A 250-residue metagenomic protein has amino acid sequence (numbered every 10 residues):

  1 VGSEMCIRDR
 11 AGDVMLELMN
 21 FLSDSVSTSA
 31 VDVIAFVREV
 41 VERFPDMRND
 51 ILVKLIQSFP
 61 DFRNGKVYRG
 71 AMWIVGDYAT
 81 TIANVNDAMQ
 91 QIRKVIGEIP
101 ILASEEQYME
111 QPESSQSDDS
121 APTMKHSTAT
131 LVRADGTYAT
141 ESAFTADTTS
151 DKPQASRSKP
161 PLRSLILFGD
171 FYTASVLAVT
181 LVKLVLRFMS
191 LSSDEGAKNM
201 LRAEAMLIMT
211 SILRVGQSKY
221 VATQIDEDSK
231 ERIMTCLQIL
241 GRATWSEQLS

Functional and structural regions predicted by a protein language model:
G2-I7: Short, small-residue-biased leader/transition segments that mark boundaries at the very start of proteins
R10-V14, S29-D32, R43-I51, R63 (+4 more regions): Structural marker for long, regular alpha helices in very large eukaryotic proteins
G12-F21, F36, D50-S58, W73 (+3 more regions): Alpha-helical solenoid scaffolds in eukaryotic proteins
L22-S23, F59-P60, I166: Alpha-solenoid helical repeat architecture
R63, T81-S250: Acidic, serine/threonine-rich low-complexity intrinsically disordered linkers/hinges in large eukaryotic
R69-D77: Extended amphipathic alpha-helical scaffold segments
